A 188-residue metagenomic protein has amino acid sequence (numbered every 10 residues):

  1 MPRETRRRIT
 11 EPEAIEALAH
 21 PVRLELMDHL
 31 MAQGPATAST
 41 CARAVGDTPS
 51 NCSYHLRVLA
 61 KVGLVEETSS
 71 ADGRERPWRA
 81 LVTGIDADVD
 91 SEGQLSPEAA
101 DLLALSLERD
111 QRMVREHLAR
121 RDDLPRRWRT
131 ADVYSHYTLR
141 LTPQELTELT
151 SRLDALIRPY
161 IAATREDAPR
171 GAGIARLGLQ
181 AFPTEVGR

Functional and structural regions predicted by a protein language model:
P2, A80-L141: Amphipathic alpha-helical dimerization/coiled-coil segments that flank or bridge DNA-binding/regulatory modules
E16-V22, T37, E66-S91: Short, cationic-aromatic polyanion-contact patches
L24-D28: Pre-recognition alpha-helix immediately N-terminal to the DNA-recognition helix within helix-turn-helix or winged-helix
T40-G46: A short acidic, leucine-rich amphipathic alpha-helix
L56-R57: Short, hydrophobic-biased segments on the C-terminal half of alpha helices that form "recognition helices"
V62-G63: Glycine-centered, phosphate/nucleic-acid-interacting loop/turn motifs that mediate DNA/RNA or nucleotide
D123-R188: Charged, low-complexity intrinsically disordered regulatory/assembly segments
